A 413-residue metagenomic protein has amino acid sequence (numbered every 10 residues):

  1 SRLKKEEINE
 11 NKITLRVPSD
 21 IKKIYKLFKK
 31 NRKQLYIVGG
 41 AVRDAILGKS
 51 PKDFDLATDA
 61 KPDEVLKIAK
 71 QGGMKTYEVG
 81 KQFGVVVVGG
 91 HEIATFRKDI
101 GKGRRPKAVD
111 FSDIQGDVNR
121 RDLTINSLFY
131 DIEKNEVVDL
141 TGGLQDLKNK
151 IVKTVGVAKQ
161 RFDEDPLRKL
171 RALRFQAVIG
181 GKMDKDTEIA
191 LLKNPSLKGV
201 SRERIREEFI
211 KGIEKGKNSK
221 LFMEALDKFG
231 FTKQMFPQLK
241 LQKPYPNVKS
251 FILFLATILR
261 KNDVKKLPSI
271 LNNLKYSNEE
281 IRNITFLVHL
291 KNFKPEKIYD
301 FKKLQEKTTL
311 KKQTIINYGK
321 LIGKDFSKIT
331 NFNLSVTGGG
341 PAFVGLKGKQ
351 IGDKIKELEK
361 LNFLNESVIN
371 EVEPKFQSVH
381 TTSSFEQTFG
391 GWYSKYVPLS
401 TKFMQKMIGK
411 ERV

Functional and structural regions predicted by a protein language model:
S1-N11, E357-V413: Intrinsically disordered, compositionally biased, charge-dense segments
L3-N370: Catalytic cores of the polymerase beta-like nucleotidyltransferase superfamily and closely associated nucleotide
